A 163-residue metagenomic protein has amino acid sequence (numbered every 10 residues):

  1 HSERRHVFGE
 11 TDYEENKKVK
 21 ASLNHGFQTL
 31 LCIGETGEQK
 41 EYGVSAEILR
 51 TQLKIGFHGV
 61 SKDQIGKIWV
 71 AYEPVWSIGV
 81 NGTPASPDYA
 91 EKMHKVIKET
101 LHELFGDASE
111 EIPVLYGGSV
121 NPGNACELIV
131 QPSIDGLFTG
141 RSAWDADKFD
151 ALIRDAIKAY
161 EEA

Functional and structural regions predicted by a protein language model:
S2-A163: Active-site loop-to-helix "anion-binding N-cap" substructures in soluble metabolic enzymes
